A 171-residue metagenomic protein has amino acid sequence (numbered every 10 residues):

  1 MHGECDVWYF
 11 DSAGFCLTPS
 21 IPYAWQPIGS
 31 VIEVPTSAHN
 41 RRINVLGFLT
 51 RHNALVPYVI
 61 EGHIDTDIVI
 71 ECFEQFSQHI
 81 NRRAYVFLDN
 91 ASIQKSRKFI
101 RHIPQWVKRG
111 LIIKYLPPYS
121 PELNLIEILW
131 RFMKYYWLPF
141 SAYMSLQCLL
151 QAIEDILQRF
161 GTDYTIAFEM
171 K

Functional and structural regions predicted by a protein language model:
M1-K171: Short functional hotspots at interaction and active-site rims
